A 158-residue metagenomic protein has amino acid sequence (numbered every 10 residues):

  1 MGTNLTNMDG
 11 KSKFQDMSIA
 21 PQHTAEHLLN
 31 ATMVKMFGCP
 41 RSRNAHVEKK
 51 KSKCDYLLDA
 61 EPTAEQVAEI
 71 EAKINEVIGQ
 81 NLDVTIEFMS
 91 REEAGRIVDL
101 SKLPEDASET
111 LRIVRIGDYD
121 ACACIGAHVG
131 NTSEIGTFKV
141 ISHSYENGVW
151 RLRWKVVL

Functional and structural regions predicted by a protein language model:
M1-L158: Active-/binding-site microenvironments in catalytic and ligand-binding cores
